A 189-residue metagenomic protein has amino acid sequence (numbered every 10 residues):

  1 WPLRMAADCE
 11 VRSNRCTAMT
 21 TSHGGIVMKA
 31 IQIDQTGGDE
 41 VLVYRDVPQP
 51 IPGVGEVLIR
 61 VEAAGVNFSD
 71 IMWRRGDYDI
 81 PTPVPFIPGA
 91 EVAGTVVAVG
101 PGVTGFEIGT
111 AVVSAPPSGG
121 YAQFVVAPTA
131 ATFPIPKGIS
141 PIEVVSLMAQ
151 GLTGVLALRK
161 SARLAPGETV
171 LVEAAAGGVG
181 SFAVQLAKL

Functional and structural regions predicted by a protein language model:
P48-V66, D77-G119: Glycine-rich beta-strand-centered segment in the early N-terminal region that forms part of a ligand/cofactor-binding
F68, I139, A176-V179: Residue-level detector of alpha-helix initiation sites
S69-R75: Cytochrome P450 core scaffold surrounding the K-helix E-X-X-R motif and the conserved "meander" helix-loop region
V84, I139-L147: Short pre-catalytic strand/loop immediately N-terminal to key active-site residues, enriched for Gly-Thr
E107, L147-L189: Mid-domain Rossmann-like dinucleotide-binding core that forms the NAD(H)/NADP(H) cofactor-binding site
P116-T129: A structural motif shared across PLP-dependent enzymes of the aminotransferase-like
